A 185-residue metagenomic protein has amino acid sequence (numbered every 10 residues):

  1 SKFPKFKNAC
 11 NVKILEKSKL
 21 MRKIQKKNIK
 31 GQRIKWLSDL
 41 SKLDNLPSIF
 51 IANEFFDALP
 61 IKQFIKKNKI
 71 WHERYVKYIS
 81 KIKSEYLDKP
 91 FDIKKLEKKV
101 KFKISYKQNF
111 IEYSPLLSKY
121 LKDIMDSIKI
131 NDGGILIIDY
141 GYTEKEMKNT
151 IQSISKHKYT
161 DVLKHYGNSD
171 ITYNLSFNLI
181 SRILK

Functional and structural regions predicted by a protein language model:
S1-L43: SAM cofactor-binding core of SAM-dependent methyltransferases, primarily the Rossmann-like beta-alpha-beta module
K35, D44-P47, I51-K185: Class I S-adenosyl-L-methionine
